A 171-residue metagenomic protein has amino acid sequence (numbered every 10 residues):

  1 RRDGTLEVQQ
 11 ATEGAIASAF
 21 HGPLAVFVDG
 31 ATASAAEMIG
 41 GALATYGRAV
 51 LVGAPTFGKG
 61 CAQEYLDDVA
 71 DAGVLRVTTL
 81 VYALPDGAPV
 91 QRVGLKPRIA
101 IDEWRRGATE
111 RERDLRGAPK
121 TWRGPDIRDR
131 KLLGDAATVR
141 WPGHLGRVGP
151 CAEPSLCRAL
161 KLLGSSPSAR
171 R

Functional and structural regions predicted by a protein language model:
R1-R171: C-terminal "post-core" interaction segments
